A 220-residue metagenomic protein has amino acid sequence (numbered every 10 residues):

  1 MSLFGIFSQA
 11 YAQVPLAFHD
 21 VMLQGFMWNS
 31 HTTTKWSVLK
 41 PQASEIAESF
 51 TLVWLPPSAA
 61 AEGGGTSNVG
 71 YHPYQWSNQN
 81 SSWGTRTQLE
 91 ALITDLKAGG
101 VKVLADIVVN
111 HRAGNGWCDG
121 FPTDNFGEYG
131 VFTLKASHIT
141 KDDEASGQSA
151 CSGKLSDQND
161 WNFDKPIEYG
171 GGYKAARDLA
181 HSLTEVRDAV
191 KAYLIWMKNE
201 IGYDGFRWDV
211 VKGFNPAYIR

Functional and structural regions predicted by a protein language model:
M1-I6: Bacterial N-terminal signal peptides
A12-S44, E48-I201, A217-R220: Substrate-binding/active-site clefts of carbohydrate-active enzymes
G205-V211: Short catalytic-loop micro-motif centered on adjacent basic/acidic residues
F214: Active-site environment of divalent metal-dependent phosphoester hydrolases
